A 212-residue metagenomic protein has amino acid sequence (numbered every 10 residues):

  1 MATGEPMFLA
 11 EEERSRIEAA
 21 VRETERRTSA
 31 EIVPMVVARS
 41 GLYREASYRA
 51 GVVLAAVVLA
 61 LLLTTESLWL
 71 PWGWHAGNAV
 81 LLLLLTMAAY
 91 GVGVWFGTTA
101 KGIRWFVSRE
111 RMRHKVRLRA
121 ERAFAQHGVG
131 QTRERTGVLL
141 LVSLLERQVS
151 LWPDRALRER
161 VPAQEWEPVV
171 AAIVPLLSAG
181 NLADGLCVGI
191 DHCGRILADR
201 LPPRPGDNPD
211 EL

Functional and structural regions predicted by a protein language model:
T3, G130, L145-N181: Flexible, solvent-exposed short loops/turns enriched in glycine
F8-V33: Short, charged cytosolic
E31-V37, G137-S143, S150-L151: Soluble periplasmic/extracytoplasmic beta-strand elements of cell-envelope proteins
A38-S47, V129: Membrane interfacial helix-start motif at the N-side
R44-A56: Select subsegments of transmembrane alpha-helices in polytopic membrane proteins, especially boundary-proximal
L63-W72, A79-W105: Transmembrane alpha-helices and immediately adjacent membrane-cytoplasm interface residues in multi-pass integral
S108-H127: Membrane-cytosol interface motif
P168-L212: Cytosol-/stroma-facing membrane-proximal "stalk/adaptor" domains immediately downstream of transmembrane anchors
